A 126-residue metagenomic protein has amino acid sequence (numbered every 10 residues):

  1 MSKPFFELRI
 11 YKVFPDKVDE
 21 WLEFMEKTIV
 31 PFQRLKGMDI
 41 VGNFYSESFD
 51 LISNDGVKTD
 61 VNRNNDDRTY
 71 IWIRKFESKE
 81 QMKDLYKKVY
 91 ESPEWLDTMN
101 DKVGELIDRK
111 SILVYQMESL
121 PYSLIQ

Functional and structural regions predicted by a protein language model:
M1-F24, T28-F32, P121-Q126: Surface-exposed interaction/gating patches
M1-K3, Y11-F14, T28-V30, D66 (+4 more regions): Homeobox/homeodomain signature
M1-S2, D39-N65, E94-Q126: Glycine-rich beta-strand-turn "strand-cap" elements at beta-sheet edges
F6-K12, D50-Y90, Y115: Short, well-ordered beta-strand segments in beta-rich or mixed alpha/beta enzyme and ligand-binding folds
E7, E20-E26, E47, E77-E80 (+3 more regions): Glutamate identity and glutamate-enriched acidic tracts
K17-Y45, Y90, E94, T98-M99: Short amphipathic alpha-helical segments
R34-K36, E77-E80, Y122: A short, structured loop/turn motif at beta-sheet edges
